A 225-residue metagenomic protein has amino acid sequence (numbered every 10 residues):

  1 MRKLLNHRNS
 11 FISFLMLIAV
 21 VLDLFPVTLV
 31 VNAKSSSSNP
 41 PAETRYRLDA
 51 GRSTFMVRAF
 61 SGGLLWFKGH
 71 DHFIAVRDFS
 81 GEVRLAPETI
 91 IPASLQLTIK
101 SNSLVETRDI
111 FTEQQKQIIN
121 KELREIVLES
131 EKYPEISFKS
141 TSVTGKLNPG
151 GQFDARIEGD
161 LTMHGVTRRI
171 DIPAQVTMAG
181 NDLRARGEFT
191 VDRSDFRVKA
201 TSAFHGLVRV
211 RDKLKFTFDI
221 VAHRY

Functional and structural regions predicted by a protein language model:
M1-L5, L24-F25, A203: Short, aromatic- and cysteine-enriched interfacial helices/patches that mediate contacts at lipid membranes
R2-M16: Bacterial N-terminal signal peptides that target proteins for export
L5-R8, L22, V31, S38: Intrinsic-disorder/low-complexity regions
R8-F11, L22, E43, E135: Generic intrinsically disordered, low-complexity segments enriched for polar/acidic and small residues
S13-P26: Bacterial N-terminal signal peptides
P26-Y225: Low-complexity, acidic/polar, glycine-enriched regions of mature
